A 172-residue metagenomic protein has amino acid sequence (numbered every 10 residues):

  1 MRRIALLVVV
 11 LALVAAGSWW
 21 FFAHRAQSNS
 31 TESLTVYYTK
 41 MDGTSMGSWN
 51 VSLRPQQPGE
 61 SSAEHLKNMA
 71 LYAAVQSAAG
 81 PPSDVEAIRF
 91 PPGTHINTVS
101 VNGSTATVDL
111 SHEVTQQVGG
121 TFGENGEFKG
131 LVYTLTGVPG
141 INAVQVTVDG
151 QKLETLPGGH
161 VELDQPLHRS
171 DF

Functional and structural regions predicted by a protein language model:
M1-F172: Bimodal "functional hotspot" detector
